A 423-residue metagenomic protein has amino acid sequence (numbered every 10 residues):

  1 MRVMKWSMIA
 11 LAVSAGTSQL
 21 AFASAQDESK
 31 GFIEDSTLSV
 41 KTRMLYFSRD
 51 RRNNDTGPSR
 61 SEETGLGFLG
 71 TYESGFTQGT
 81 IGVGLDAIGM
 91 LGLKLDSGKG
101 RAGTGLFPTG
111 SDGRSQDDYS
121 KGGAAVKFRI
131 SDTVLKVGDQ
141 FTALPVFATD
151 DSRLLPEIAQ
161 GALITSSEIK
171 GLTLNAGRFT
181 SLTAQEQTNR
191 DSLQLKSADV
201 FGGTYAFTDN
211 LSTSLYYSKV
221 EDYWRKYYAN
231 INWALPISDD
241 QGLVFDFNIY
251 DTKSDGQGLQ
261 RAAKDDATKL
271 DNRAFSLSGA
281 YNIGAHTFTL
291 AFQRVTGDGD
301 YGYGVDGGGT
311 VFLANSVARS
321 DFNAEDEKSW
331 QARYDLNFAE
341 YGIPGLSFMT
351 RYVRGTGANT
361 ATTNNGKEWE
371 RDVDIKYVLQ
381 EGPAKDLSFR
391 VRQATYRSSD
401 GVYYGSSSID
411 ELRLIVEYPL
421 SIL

Functional and structural regions predicted by a protein language model:
K30-G31, M44, S74-F76, K127-I130 (+9 more regions): Residue-level signature of outer-membrane beta-barrel architecture
E34, E62-L66, D118-G122, P156-Q160 (+6 more regions): Residues that define the transmembrane beta-barrel architecture of outer-membrane proteins
T42-Y46, L135-T149, L174-S181, F201 (+5 more regions): Transmembrane beta-strand segments that form the barrel wall of outer-membrane beta-barrel proteins
Y72-G105, D112-T188, G203-F207, L211 (+1 more regions): Outer membrane beta-barrel
G79-G82, D132-K136, G171-N175, T183 (+7 more regions): Repeated loop/turn-to-beta-strand initiation elements of outer-membrane beta-barrel proteins
T149, L154-P156, L182-Q185, L193-L195 (+4 more regions): Solvent-exposed loop/turn segments connecting transmembrane beta-strands in outer-membrane beta-barrel proteins
N175-S192, D240-N315, R319-D321, E325 (+1 more regions): Outer-membrane beta-barrel translocator/channel fold
F201, A332, V373-Y377, S408-L423: Outer-membrane beta-barrel "beta-signal"
